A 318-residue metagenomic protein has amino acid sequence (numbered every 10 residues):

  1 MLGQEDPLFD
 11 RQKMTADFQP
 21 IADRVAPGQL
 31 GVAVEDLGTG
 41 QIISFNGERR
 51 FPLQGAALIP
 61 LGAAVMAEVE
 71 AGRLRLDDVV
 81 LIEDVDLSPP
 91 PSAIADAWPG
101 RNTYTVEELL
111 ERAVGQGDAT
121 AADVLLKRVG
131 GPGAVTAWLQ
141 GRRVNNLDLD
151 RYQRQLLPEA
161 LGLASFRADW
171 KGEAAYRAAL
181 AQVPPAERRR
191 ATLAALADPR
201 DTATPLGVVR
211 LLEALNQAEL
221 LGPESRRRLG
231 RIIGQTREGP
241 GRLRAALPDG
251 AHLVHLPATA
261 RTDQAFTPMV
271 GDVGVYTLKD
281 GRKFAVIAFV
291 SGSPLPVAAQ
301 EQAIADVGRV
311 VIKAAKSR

Functional and structural regions predicted by a protein language model:
M1, I82-A93, F166-A168, Y176 (+1 more regions): A broadly tuned preference for mixed-charge, low-complexity surface segments
L2-L163: Active-site-adjacent loops and short helices of periplasmic peptidoglycan-processing enzymes
E5-Q19, P132, R190-L193, A197-R318: Structured C-terminal helix/loop/strand segments within mature extracytoplasmic catalytic/sensor domains
P52, D148-E224: Active-site-proximal helix/loop microenvironment of the serine DD-peptidase/beta-lactamase transpeptidase fold
A67-G72, L149-R151, A160-L163, P184-A186 (+3 more regions): Low-complexity, flexible helical/coil segments
D84-V85, D96-A97, L110-E111, A179-L180 (+3 more regions): Short, flexible segments with low predicted structural confidence
A93, G141-R142, Q153-R154, R167-A168 (+4 more regions): Short alpha-helix boundary/capping motifs
T120-K127, D148-D150, A168-P184, F266-D280 (+1 more regions): Short, highly charged low-complexity linear segments
